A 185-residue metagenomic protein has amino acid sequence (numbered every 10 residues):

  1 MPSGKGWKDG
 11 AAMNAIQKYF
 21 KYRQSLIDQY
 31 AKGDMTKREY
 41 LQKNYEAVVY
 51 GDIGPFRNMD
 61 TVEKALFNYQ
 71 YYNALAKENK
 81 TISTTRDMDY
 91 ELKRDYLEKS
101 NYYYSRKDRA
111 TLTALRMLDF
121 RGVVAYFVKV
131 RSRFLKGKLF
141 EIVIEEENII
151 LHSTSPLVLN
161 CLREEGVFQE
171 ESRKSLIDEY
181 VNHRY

Functional and structural regions predicted by a protein language model:
K8-Q42: Short terminal alpha-helical segments
D9-M13, A31-D34, V49-N73: Short, charge/polar-rich alpha-helical segments
R23-L26, A65, Y69-Y72, A76-S83 (+1 more regions): Non-transmembrane amphipathic alpha-helical segments
Y30-E39, T81-R94, V167: Charged, low-complexity interaction regions
M35, Y40, F140-I144, L151: Short linear proline/tyrosine/threonine-rich motifs used for host-factor recruitment and membrane trafficking/assembly
R38-N44, D89-R109: Short, charged, amphipathic alpha-helical segments
G51-N58, Y102-R121: Amphipathic alpha-helical coiled-coil segments
S155-G166: A short, charged, amphipathic alpha-helix used as a generic interaction element across diverse proteins
